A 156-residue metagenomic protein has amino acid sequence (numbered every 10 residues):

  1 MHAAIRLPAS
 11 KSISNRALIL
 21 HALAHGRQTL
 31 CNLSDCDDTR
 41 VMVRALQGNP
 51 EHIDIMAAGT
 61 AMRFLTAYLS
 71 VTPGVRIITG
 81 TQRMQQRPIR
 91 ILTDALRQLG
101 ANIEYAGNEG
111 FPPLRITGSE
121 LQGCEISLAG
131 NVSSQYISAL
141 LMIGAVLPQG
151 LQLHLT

Functional and structural regions predicted by a protein language model:
M1-T156: Structural preference for solvent-exposed beta-strand-turn elements and adjacent flexible terminal/loop segments within
